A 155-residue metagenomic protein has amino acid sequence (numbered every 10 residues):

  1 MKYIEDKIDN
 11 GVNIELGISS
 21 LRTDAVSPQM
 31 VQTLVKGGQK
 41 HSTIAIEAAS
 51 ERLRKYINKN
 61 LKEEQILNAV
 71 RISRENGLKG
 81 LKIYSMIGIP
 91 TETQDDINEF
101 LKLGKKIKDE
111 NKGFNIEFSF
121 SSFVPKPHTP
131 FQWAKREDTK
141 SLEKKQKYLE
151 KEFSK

Functional and structural regions predicted by a protein language model:
M1-E117: Conserved SAM/AdoMet-binding glycine-rich loop
Q94, N98-K155: Auxiliary Fe-S-binding modules of radical SAM enzymes
